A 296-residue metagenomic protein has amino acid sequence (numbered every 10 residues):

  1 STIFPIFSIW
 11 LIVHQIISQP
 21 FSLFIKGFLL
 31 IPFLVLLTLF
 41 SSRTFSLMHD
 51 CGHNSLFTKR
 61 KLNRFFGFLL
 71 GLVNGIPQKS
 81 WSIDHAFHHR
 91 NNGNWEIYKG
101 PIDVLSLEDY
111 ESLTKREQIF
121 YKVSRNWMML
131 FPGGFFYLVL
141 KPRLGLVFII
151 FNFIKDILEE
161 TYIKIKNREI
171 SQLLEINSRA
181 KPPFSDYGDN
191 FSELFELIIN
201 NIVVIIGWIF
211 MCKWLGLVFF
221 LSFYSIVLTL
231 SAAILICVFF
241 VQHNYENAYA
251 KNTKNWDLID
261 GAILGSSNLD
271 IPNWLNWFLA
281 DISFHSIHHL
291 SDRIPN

Functional and structural regions predicted by a protein language model:
S1-T44, G67, V73-I76, Y121-L138 (+1 more regions): Alpha-helical bilayer-embedded segments of polytopic membrane proteins, i.e., transmembrane/intramembrane helices
L37-M48, G52-E196, N247-N296: Membrane-embedded catalytic scaffold of the fatty acid hydroxylase/desaturase
K213-L215, S222, I226-N268: Extended hydrophobic/aromatic segments used for targeting, binding, or gating
